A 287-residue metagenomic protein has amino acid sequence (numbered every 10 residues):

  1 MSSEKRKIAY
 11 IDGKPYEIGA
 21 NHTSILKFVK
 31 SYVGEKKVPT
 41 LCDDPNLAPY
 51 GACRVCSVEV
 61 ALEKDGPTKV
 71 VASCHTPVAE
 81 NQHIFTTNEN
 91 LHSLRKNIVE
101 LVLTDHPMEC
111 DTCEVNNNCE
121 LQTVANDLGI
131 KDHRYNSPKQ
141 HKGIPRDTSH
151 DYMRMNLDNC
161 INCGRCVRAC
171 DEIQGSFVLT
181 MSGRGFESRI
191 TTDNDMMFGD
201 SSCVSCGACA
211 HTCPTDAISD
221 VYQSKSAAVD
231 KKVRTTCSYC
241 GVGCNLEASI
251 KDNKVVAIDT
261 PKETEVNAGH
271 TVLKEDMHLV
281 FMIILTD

Functional and structural regions predicted by a protein language model:
S2-I8, D12, K27-K30, G34 (+4 more regions): Residues forming the flavin
K7, P15-E80, N90-L94: N-terminal cofactor/phosphate-binding cores enriched in small/glycine residues, especially glycine-rich loops such as
D12-K14, M155-N156: Extended, non-catalytic structural segments that build the interaction scaffolds of large macromolecular assemblies
T23-E35, E100-L101, T264, A268 (+1 more regions): Short, surface-exposed, low-complexity cationic segments
R54-S205, H211-T236, K251-K254, D287: Fe-S ferredoxin-like electron-transfer domains and their immediately adjacent linker/connector regions across
E187, K232-R234, G243-N245, N267-G269: Active-site lining segments that contact anionic ligands and/or coordinate catalytic metals
S238, C244-S249: Segments forming oxygen-rich coordination pockets for charged ligands
S249-D287: Cofactor-/ligand-binding subdomain signature composed of acidic, glycine-rich, tryptophan-containing flexible loops
